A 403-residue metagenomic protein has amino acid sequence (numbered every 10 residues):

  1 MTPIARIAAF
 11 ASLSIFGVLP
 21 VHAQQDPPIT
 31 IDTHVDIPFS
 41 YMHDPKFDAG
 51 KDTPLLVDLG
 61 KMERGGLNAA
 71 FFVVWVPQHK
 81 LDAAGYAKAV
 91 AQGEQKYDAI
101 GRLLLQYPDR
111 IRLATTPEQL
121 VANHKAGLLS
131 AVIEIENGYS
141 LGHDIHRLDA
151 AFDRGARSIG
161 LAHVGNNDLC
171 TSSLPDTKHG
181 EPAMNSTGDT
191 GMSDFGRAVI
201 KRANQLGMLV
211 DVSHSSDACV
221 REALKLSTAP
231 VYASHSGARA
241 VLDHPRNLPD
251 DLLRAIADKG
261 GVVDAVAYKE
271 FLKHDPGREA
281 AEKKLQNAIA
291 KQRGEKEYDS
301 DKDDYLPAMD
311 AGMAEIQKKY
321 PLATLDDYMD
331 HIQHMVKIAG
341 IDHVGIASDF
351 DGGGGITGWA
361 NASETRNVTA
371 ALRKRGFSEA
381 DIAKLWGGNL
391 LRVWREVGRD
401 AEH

Functional and structural regions predicted by a protein language model:
M1-A9: Bacterial N-terminal signal peptides that target proteins for export
A8-P20: Bacterial N-terminal signal peptides
S14-F16, T116, A218: Serine/proline-rich low-complexity intrinsically disordered segments, especially terminal tails, linkers
H22-N185, D243-H403: N-terminal hydrophobic targeting/anchoring segments and the immediately downstream early-domain regions of hydrolases
G142, D153-Y232, G237-R246: Divalent metal-binding pocket/active-site signature
